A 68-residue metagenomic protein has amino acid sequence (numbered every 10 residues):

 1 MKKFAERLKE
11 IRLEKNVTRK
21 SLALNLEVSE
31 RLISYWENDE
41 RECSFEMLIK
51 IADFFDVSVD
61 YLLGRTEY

Functional and structural regions predicted by a protein language model:
M1-E14: A short, Lys/Arg-rich alpha-helix, primarily the initiator
M1-K3, W36, R41: A detector for short, charged/polar N-terminal pre-domain segments
E6, N16-V17, C43-E46: Residue-level signal for the short linker/turn that defines the boundary of a DNA-recognition helix
L13, L24, D53: Alpha-helical residues within the helix-turn-helix
V17-Y35: Short alpha-helical DNA-recognition segment
E37, F55, L63-T66: DNA major-groove recognition helix of helix-turn-helix
E46-Y61: DNA major-groove recognition helix of helix-turn-helix/homeodomain DNA-binding modules
